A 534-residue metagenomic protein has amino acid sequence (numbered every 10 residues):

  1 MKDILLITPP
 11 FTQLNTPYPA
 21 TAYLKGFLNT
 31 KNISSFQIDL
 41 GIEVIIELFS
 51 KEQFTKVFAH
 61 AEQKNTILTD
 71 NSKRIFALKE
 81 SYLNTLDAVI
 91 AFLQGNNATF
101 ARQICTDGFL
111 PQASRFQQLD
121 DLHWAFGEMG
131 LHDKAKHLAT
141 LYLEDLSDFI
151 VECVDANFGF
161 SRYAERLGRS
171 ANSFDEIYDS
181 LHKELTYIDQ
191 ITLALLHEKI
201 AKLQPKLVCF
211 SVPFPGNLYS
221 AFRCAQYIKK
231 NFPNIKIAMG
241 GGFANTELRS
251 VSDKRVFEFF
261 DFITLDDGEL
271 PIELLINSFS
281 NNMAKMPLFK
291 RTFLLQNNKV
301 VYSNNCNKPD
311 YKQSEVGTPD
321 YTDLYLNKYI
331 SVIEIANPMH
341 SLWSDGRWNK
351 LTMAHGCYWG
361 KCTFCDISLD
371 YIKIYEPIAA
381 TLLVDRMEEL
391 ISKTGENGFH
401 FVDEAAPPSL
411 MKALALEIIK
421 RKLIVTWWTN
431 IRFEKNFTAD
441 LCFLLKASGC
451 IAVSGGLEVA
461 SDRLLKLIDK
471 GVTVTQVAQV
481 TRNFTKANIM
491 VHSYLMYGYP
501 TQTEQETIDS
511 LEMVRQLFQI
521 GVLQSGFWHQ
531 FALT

Functional and structural regions predicted by a protein language model:
L5-F11, L207, N234-A238, T246 (+2 more regions): Conserved SAM/AdoMet-binding glycine-rich loop
F11-L14, P19-Q53, Y82-L131, L138-Y142 (+1 more regions): Glycine-rich beta-alpha loop elements in corrinoid/cobalamin-binding modules across cobalamin-dependent enzymes
L28, C357, L383, G455: Conserved, mostly hydrophobic/aromatic
Q37-F49, A244-D253, M411, R463-I468 (+2 more regions): Flexible glycine/acidic-rich beta-alpha junction loops that bind and position SAM and/or redox cofactors in anaerobic
I177, I188, K299-K350: N-terminal [4Fe-4S]-dependent radical SAM core
K229-I235, A284, I419-I424, F518-V522: Short helix-capping segments at alpha-helix termini
V251-S252, L441-C442, T501-Q516: Catalytic cores of alpha/beta
W343-T381: Canonical Radical SAM [4Fe-4S] cluster-binding loop centered on the CxxxCxxC motif and its immediate flanking residues
